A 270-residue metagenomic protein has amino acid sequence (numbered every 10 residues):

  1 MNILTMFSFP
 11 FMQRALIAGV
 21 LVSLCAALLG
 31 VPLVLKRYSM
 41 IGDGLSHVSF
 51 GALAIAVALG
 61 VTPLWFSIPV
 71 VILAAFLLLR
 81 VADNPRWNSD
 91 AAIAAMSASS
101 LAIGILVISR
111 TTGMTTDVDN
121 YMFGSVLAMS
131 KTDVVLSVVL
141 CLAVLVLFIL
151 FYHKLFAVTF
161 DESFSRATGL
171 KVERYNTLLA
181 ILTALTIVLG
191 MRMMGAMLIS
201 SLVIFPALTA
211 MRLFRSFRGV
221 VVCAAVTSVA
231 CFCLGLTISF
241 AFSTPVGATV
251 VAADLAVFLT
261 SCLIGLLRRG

Functional and structural regions predicted by a protein language model:
M1-F9, G113-M129, T237-F240: Membrane-interface helix termini and inter-helical loops of multi-pass transporters
M1-L24: Membrane-interfacial amphipathic/re-entrant helices at transmembrane-helix boundaries
F11-A18, V118-L145: Loop-to-helix entry region at the N-terminal start of transmembrane alpha-helices in multi-pass membrane transporters
A15-A18, P63-V71, D90-A94, V138 (+2 more regions): Loop-to-transmembrane alpha-helix initiation sites
V31-M114, A210-V222, S239-F242, G265-L267: Short loop segments and helix-boundary regions at transmembrane helix junctions of multi-pass inner-membrane proteins
V48-A58, M96-V107, A128, V172-T183 (+2 more regions): Small-residue-rich segments of transmembrane alpha-helices in multi-pass membrane proteins, especially helix faces
S130-P206: Helix-loop-helix "hairpin" substructures at the membrane interface of multi-pass membrane proteins
M193, M197-A248: Transmembrane alpha-helical segments in multi-pass inner-membrane proteins
